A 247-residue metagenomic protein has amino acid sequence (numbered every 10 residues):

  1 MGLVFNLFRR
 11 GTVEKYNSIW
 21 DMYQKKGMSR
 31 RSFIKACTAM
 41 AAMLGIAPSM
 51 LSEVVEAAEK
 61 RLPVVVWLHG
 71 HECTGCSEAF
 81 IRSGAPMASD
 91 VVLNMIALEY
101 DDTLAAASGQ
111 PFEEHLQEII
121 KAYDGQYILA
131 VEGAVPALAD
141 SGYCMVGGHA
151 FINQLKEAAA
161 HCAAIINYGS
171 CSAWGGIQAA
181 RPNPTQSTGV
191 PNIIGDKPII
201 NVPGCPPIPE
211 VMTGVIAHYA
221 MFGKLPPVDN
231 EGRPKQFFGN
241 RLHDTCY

Functional and structural regions predicted by a protein language model:
M1-M28: N-terminal secretory signal peptides
S32-V54: N-terminal export signals
L62-V64, H71-G75, S89, N94-G148 (+1 more regions): Metallocofactor- and cofactor-centric catalytic cores in central/energy metabolism, strongly enriched
V66-L68, Y168: Short hydrophobic segments within beta-strands
S77-A79, D140-Y143, G176-R181, T213-V215: Short acidic, glycine/serine/threonine-rich loops at helix termini
A150-C162: Catalytic-core regions built around general acid/base machinery
G175-D196, I200-G204: Class I SAM-dependent methyltransferase SAM-binding "motif I" and its flanking Rossmann-like core
M212, A217-Y247: A conserved mid-domain beta-alpha-beta active-site/ligand-binding segment of alpha/beta enzyme cores
